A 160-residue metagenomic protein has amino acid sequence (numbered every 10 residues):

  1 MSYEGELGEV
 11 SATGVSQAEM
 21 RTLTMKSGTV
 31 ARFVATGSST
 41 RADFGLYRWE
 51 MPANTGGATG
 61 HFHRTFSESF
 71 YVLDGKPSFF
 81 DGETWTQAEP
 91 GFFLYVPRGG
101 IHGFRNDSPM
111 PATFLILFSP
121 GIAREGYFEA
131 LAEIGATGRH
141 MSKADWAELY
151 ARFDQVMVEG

Functional and structural regions predicted by a protein language model:
M1-R21, V158-G160: Basic/polar N-terminal segments that are highly enriched at the extreme N-terminus, encompassing both cleavable
M20-G60, F66-S67: A short glycine-rich, His/Asp/Glu-containing loop-to-beta-strand
R48-P52, F62-F79, L117-S119: Short, conserved beta-strand element in jelly-roll/cupin
T55-G56, H63, P77, G126 (+1 more regions): Hydrophobic small-molecule pocket/channel-lining residues, especially in calycin-type beta-barrels
T65, T84, G100-I101, M110 (+1 more regions): A generic "binding-loop/recognition-motif" signal
E83-I101: Short acidic-glycine-tyrosine-enriched beta hairpin
D107-G160: Double-stranded beta-helix
